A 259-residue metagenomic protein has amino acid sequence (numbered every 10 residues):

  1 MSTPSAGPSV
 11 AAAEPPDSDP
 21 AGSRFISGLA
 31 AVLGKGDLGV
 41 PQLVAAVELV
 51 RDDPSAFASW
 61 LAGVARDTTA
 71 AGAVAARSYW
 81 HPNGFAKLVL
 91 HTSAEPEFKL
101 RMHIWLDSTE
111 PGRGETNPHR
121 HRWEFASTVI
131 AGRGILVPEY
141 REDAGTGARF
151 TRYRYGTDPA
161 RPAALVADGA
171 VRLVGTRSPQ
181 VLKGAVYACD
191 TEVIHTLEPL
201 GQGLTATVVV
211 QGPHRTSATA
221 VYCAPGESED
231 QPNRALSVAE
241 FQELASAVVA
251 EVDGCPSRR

Functional and structural regions predicted by a protein language model:
G7-R101: A short, N-terminal "cap"/entry segment at the start of jelly-roll beta-barrel domains of the cupin/DSBH fold
V74-S78, V89, G112-H119, T176 (+1 more regions): Catalytic micro-motifs at enzyme active sites that drive phosphoryl/nucleotidyl and oxygen chemistry
M102-R120, E142-D143, T191: Conserved short histidine dyad/triad with adjacent acidic residue
R120-L136, Y140, V210: Short, conserved beta-strand element in jelly-roll/cupin
L136-V137, H195-L200: Short beta-strand His + acidic residue motifs that chelate non-heme Fe in jelly-roll/DSBH and cupin folds
Y140-T191: Short acidic-glycine-tyrosine-enriched beta hairpin
Q202-A218: A short hydrophobic beta-strand segment most commonly corresponding to one strand of the jelly-roll/cupin
T216-R259: Long, compositionally biased interface segments
